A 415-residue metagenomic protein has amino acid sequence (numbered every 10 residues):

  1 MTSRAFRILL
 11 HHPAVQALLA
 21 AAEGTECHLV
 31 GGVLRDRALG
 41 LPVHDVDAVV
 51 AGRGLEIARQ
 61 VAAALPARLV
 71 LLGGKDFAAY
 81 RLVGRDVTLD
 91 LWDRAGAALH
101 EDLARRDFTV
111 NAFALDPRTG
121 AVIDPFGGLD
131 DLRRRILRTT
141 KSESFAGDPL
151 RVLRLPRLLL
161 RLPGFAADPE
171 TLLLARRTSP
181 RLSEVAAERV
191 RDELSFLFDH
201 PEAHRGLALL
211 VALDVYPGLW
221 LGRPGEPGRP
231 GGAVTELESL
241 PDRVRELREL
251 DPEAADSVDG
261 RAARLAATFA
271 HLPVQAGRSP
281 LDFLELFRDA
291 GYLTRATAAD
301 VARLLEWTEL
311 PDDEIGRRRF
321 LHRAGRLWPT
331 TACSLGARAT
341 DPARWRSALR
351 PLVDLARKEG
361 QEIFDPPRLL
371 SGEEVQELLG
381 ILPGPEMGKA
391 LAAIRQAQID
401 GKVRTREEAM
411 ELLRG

Functional and structural regions predicted by a protein language model:
M1-G415: Catalytic cores of the polymerase beta-like nucleotidyltransferase superfamily and closely associated nucleotide
